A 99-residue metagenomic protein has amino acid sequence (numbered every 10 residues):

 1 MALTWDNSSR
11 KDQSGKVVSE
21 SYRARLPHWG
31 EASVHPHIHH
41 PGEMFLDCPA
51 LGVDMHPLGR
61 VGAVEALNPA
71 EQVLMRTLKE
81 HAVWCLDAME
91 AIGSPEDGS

Functional and structural regions predicted by a protein language model:
M1, N7, G42, A63-A66: A subset of signal/propeptide-processing and intrinsically disordered low-complexity segments in secreted/extracellular
M1-P27, W84-D87, A91-P95: Negatively charged, low-complexity tracts enriched in Asp/Glu with abundant Ser/Thr
W5, Y22-A24, A32-V34, M44-L46 (+1 more regions): Hydrophobic beta-strand residues in large extracellular and virion-surface proteins
G15-K16, I38, T77: Short linear sequence motifs
E31-M55: Short aromatic-glycine-(Arg/Gly/Cys) micro-motifs in beta-strand/loop hairpins
D47-S99: Mixed-charge, Lys/Arg-enriched low-complexity segments
